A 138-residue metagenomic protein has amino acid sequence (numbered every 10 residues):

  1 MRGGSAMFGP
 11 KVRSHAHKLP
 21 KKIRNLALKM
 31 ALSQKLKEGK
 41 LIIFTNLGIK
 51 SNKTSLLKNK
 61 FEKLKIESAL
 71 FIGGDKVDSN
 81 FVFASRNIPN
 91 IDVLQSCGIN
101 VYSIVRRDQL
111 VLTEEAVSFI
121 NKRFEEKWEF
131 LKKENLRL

Functional and structural regions predicted by a protein language model:
M1-K11: DPxDG-like acidic metal-binding loop motif
G9-L138: Extended polybasic, low-complexity segments that bind anionic RNA or targeting/receptor surfaces
